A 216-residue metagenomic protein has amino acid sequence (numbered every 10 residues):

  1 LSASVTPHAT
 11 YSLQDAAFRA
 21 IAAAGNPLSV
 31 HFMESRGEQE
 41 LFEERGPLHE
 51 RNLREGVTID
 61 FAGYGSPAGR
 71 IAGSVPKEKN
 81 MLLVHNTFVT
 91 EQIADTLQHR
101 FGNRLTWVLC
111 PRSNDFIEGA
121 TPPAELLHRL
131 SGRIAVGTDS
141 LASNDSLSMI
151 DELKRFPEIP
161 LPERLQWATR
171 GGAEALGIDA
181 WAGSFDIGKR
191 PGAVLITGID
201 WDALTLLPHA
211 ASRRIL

Functional and structural regions predicted by a protein language model:
L1-T106, E118-I134, A180: Histidine/acidic residue-rich metal-binding segments in metalloenzymes
A9, F32, R112-S113, D139-S140: Active-site metal-binding loops of divalent metal-dependent hydrolases
R36-E38, F116-I117, S143-D145, L204: Short secondary-structure capping/turn micro-motifs that flank functional sites
G56, S74-K77, A120-G198, R214: His/Asp/Glu-enriched, well-ordered alpha-helical/loop segment that forms or immediately abuts the divalent-metal
T87, P111-R112, I199: Short glycine-/small-residue-rich Rossmann-like dinucleotide-binding loops
D200-L206: Short, Lys/Arg- and Gly-enriched loop/turn segments at beta-strand edges
L206, S212-L216: C-terminal accessory extensions appended to soluble enzyme cores
